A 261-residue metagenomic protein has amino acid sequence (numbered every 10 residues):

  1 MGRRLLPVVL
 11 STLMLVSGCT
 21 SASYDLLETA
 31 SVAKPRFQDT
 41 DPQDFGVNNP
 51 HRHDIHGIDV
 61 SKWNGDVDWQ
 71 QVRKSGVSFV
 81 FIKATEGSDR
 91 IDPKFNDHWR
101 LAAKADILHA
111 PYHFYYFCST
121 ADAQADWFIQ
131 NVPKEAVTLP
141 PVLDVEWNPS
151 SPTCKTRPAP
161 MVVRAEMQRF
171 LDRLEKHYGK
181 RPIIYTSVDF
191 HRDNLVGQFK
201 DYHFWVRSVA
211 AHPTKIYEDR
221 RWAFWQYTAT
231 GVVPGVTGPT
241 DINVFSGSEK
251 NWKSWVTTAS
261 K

Functional and structural regions predicted by a protein language model:
M1-V9: Bacterial N-terminal signal peptides that target proteins for export
L15-G18: C-terminal motif of bacterial Sec signal peptides marking the signal peptidase cleavage site
Y24-G57, F199-K261: Functionally critical loop-and-helix segments that line ligand-binding/catalytic clefts of soluble enzyme domains
N49-R52, R73-G76, K104, K134-V137 (+3 more regions): Extracellular/periplasmic catalytic domains that process cell-envelope and extracellular macromolecules
P50-D66, K83-R169, E175-H177: Substrate-binding cleft of extracellular glycoside hydrolase catalytic domains
P140-E218: Catalytic domains of cell-wall/extracellular-matrix polysaccharide-remodeling enzymes, centered on de-N-acetylation
